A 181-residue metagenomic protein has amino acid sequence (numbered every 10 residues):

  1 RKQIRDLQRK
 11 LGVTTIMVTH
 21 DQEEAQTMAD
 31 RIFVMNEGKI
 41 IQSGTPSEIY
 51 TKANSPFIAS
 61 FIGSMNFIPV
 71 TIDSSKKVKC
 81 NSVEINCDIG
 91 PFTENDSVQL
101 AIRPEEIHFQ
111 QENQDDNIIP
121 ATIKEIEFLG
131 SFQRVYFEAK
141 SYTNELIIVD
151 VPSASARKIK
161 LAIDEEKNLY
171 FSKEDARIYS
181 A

Functional and structural regions predicted by a protein language model:
R1-F57: ABC ATPase nucleotide-binding domains
Q8, D21, A59, N66 (+2 more regions): Short glycine- and Lys/Arg-enriched binding-loop motifs that mark or flank ligand-binding interfaces
E23, S47, P56, I68 (+3 more regions): Glycine-centered loop/turn positions within well-structured domains that cap or flank conserved ligand/cofactor-binding
T45, F57, T71, P120-K124: Residues located in well-ordered beta-strands
T51-S74, A101: C-terminal boundary and immediately downstream tail of ABC-type ATPase nucleotide-binding domains
M65, S75-A181: Non-catalytic connector elements of ABC transporters
